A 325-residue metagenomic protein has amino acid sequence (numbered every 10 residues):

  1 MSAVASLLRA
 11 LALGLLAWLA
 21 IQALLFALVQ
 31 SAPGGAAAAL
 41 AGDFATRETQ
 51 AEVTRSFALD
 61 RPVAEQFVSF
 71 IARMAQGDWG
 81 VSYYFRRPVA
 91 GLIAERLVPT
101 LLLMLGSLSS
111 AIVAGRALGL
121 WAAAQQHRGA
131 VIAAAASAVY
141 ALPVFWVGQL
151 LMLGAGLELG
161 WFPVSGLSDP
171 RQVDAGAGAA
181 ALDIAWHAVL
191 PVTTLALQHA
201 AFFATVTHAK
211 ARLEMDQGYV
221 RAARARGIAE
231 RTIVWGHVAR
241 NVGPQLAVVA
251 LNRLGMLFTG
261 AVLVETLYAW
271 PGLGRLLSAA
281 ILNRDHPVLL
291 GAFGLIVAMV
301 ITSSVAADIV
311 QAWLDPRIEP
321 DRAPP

Functional and structural regions predicted by a protein language model:
S2-A5, I21, I93-G129, V144 (+1 more regions): Alpha-helical transmembrane segments of integral membrane proteins, especially multi-pass inner/plasma-membrane
S2-L24: Hydrophobic secretory-pathway targeting helix
A3, L7, L11, V53 (+9 more regions): Hydrophobic alpha-helical segments of integral membrane proteins, encompassing both true transmembrane helices
A17-V68, L159-A181: Hydrophobic alpha-helical transmembrane segments of membrane transport/permease proteins and related membrane-embedded
W18, Q22, F26-S31, F145 (+4 more regions): Membrane-embedded alpha-helical segments of multi-pass transporters/permeases
A32, V139-L142, F258: Transmembrane helix irregularities
D60-R116: An internal, D/E-rich "acidic patch" concept
A136-L197: Generic hydrophobic transmembrane alpha-helix motif, especially the helices
